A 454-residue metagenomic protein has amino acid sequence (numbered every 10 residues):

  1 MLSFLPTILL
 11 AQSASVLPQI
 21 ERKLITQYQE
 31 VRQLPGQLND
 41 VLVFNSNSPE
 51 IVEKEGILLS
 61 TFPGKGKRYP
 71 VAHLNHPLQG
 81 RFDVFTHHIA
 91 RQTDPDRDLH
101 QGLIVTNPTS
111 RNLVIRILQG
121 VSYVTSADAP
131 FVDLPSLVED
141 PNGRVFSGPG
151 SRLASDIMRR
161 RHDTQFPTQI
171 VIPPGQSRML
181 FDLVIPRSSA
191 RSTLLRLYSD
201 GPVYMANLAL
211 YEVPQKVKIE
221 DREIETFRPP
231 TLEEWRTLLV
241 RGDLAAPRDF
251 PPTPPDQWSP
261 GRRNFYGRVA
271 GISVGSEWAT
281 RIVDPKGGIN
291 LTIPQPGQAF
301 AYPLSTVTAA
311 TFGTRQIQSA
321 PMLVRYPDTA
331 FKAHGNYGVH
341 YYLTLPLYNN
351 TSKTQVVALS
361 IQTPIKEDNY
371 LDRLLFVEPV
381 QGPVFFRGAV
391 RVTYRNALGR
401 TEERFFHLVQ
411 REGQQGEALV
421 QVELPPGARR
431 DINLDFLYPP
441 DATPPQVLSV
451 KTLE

Functional and structural regions predicted by a protein language model:
M1-S13: Gram-negative bacterial Sec-dependent N-terminal signal peptides
A14-L24, K54, S60-L118, Y123 (+7 more regions): Long compositionally biased, domain-poor regions of proteins
S15-E53, Y204-V307: Activation corresponds to long, low-complexity, non-globular regions
V124-V171, M179: Structured domain cores in non-transmembrane regions
